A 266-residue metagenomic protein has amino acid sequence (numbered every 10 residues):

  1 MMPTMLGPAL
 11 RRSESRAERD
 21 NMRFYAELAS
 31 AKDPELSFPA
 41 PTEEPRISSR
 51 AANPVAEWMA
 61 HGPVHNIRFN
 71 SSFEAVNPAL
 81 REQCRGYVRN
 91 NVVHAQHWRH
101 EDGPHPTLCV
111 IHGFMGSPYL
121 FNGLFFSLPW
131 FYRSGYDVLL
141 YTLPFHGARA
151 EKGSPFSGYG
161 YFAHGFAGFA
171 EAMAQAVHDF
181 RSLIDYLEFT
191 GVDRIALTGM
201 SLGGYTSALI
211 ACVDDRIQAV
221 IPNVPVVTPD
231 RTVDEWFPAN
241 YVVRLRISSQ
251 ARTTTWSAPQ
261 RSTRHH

Functional and structural regions predicted by a protein language model:
M1-L80, Y87: N-terminal targeting or regulatory segments adjacent to alpha/beta-hydrolase or S9 domains
Y87-V93, R99-L108, R133: Proline/glycine-enriched tight loop/beta-turn segments at coil->beta junctions that connect or precede beta-strands
V110-A174: Cap/lid segment of the alpha/beta-hydrolase catalytic domain
V177-R194: Conserved acidic catalytic loop of the alpha/beta-hydrolase fold
T198-S207: Gly/Ala-rich beta-loop-alpha elbow adjacent to hydrolase catalytic centers
S207, A258-H266: Short alpha-helix in the alpha/beta-hydrolase fold that links the catalytic acid
L209-L245, Q250, P259: Hydrolase active-site cap/lid region
I247-T254, H266: Conserved strand-to-loop "acid loop" that flanks and positions the catalytic carboxylate
